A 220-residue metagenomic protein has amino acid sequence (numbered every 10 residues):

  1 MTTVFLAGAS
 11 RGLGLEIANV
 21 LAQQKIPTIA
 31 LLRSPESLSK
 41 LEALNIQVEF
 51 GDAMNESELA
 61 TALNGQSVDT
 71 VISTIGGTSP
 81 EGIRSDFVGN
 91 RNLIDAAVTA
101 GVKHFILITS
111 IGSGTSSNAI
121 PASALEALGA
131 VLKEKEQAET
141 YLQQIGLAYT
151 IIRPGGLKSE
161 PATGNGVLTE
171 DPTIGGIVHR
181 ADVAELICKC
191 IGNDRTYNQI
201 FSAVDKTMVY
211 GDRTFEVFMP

Functional and structural regions predicted by a protein language model:
T2-I26: N-terminal Rossmann NAD(P)H-binding glycine-rich loop of SDR-like oxidoreductase domains
F5, L32-T99, G192: NAD(P)H-binding glycine-rich loop region in Rossmannoid oxidoreductase-like domains and their noncatalytic homologs
P27-I29, P35, S79-R84, V88-K133 (+2 more regions): Conserved Rossmann-fold NAD(P)-dependent oxidoreductase catalytic core, especially the SDR/UDP-sugar
G89, I152, G175-C188, Q199: Substrate-positioning beta->alpha
A127, D171-V178: Glycine-rich "substrate-gating" loop/helix at the edge of Rossmann-like oxidoreductase active sites
T150-D171: Flexible, glycine-rich beta-alpha linker
P161-N165, C190-Q199: Glycine/proline-rich active-site loop of Rossmann-fold NAD(P)-dependent oxidoreductases
I200-M208: Short-chain dehydrogenase/reductase
